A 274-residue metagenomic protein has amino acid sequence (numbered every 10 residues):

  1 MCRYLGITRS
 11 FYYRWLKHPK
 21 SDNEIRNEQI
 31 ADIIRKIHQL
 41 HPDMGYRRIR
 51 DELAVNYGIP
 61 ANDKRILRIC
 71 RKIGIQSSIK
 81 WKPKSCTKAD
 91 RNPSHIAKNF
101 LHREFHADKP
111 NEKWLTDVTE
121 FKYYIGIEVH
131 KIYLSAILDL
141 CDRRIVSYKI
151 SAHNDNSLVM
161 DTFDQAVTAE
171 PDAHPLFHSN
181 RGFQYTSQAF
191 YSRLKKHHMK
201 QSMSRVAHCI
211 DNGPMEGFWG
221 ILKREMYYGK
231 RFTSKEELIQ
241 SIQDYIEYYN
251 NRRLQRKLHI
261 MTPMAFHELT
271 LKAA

Functional and structural regions predicted by a protein language model:
M1-C2, Y12, I34, I49 (+13 more regions): Mobile genetic element proteins and their domesticated derivatives, centered on retroelements and DNA transposons
C2, R9-K109, H208, M264-L271: Basic, flexible linker segments flanking DNA-binding modules in nucleic acid-interacting mobile-element proteins
Y4-F11, Q29, A189, K196 (+4 more regions): Generic alpha-helical secondary structure signal
K20, K195-M199, I221-A274: C-terminal domain-tail junction helix/linker
D43, Y57-G58, F105-H106, Y124 (+3 more regions): Conserved, non-catalytic sequence blocks in retroelement Pol enzymes and Pol-derived host proteins
T87, S179-R181, S187-F190, Q201-K223 (+2 more regions): RNase H-like two-metal-ion nuclease catalytic core shared by retroviral integrases and related mobile-element nucleases
R103-V146, A152: An active-site-proximal beta-strand-loop segment
H130, K149-E170: Active-site beta-loop-alpha junctions of metal-dependent nucleic acid enzymes, especially the RNase H-like/DDE
